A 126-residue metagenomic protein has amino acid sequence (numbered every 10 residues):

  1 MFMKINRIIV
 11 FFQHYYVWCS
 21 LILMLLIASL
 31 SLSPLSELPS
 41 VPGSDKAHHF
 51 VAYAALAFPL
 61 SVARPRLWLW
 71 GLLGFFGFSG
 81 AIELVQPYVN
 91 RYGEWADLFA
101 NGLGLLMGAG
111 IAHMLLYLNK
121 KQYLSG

Functional and structural regions predicted by a protein language model:
M1-F58, F75: "…centered on the first transmembrane helix and the immediately adjacent amphipathic helix/loop
K4-N6, A55-L56, G77-Y88, A109-L116: Alpha-helical membrane-embedding segments and immediately adjacent membrane-interface amphipathic helices
N6-F12, V62-R66, K121: Membrane-interface helix-boundary motifs at transmembrane edges
H14-W18, R64-L72, E94-W95: Membrane-helix interface segments
S33-P34, P65, N90, L116: Short helix-capping/hinge motifs at transmembrane helix termini and TM-loop junctions
P39-K46, S79-L103: Interfacial helix-loop-helix junctions of multi-pass membrane proteins
V51-R66, L105-L115: Membrane-interfacial alpha-helical segments at the cytosolic side of multi-pass membrane proteins
K120-G126: Short, charged juxtamembrane terminal tails flanking transmembrane helices
